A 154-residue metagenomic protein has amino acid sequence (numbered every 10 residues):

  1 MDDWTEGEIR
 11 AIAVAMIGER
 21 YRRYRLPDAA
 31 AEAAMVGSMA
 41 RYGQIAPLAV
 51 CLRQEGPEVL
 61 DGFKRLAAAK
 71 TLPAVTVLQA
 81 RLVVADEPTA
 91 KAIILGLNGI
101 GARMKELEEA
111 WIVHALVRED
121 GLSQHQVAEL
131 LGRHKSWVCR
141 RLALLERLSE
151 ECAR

Functional and structural regions predicted by a protein language model:
M1-V83, I94, I100: Short, charged/polar connector segments at secondary-structure boundaries
Y24-L26, A67-R147, A153: Amphipathic, charge-rich alpha-helical segments that serve as recognition/docking helices
